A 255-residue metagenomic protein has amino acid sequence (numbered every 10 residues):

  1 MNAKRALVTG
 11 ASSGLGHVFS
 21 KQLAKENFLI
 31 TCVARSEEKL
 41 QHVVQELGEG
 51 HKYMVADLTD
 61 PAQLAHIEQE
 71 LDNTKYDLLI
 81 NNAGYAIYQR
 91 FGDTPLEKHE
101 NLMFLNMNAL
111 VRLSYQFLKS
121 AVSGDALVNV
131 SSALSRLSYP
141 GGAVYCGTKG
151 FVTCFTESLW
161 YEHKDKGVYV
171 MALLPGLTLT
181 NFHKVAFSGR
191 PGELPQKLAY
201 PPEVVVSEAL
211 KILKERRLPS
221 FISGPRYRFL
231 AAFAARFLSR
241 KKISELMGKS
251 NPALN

Functional and structural regions predicted by a protein language model:
S12-S13: Conserved glycine-rich cofactor-binding loop
E26-H42: Conserved glycine-rich Rossmann-like NAD(P)H-binding loop of the short-chain dehydrogenase/reductase
N82-I87: Conserved NAD(P)H cofactor-binding loop of Rossmann-fold oxidoreductase domains
R90-F91, K98-M103: Substrate-binding pocket helix/loop in short-chain dehydrogenase/reductase
S114, T148: Active-site helix of classical SDR
S132: Residue(s) in the substrate-gating loop at a strand-loop-helix junction that position the organic substrate next
A172, E193-F229: C-terminal helical subdomain
